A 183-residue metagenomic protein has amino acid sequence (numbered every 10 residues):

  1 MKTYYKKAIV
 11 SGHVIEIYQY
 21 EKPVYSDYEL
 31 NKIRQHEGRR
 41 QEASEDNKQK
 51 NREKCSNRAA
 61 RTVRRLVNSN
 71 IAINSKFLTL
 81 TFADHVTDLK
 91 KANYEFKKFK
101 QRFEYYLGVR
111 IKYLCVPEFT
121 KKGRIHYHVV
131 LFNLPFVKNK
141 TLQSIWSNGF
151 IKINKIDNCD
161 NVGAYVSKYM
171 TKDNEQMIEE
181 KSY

Functional and structural regions predicted by a protein language model:
M1-N51: N-terminal extension/subdomain marker
I17-Q19, V129-L134: Short, charged low-complexity intrinsically disordered segments located at boundaries of structured domains
I33-I125, F132-Y183: Catalytic residues for metal-mediated phosphoryl-transfer on nucleic acids/nucleotides
